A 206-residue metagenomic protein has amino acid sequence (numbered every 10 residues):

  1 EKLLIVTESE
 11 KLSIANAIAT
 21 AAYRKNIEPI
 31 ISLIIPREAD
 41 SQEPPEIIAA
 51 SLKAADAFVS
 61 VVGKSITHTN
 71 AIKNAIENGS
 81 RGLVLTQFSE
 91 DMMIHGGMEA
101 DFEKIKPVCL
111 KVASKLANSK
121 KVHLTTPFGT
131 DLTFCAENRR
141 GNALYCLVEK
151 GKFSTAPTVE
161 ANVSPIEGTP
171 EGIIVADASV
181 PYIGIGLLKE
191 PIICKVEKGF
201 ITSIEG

Functional and structural regions predicted by a protein language model:
E1-E190, E197, E205: Active-site bordering "gate/hinge" segments that shape substrate access to catalytic or cofactor-binding pockets
